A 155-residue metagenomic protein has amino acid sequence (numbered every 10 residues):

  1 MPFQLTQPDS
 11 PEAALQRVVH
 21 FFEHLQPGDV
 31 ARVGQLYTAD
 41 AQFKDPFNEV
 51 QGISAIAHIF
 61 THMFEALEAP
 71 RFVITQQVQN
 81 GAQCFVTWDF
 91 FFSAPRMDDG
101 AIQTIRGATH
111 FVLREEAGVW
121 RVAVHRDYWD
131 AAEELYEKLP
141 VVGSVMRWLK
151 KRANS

Functional and structural regions predicted by a protein language model:
M1-A31, Q35: Short, low-complexity N-terminal intrinsically disordered segments enriched in polar/charged residues
P2, E65-R71, T75-S155: A beta-strand edge to alpha-helix "cap/lid" segment located at domain peripheries
P11, E49, G100: Flexible, glycine- and charge-enriched loops at secondary-structure boundaries
A13, A55, Q103: Soluble or luminal CAZymes and related metallo-dependent hydrolases
V18, F22, Y37, F60 (+2 more regions): Hydrophobic alpha-helical core bundles mediating ligand binding, dimerization, or RNAP-core interactions
H20, Q42-F43, P95: General structural signal for alpha-helix termini and helix-helix connectors
V30-G34, T38-C84: A solvent-exposed, acidic/Ser-Thr-rich amphipathic alpha-helical stretch
